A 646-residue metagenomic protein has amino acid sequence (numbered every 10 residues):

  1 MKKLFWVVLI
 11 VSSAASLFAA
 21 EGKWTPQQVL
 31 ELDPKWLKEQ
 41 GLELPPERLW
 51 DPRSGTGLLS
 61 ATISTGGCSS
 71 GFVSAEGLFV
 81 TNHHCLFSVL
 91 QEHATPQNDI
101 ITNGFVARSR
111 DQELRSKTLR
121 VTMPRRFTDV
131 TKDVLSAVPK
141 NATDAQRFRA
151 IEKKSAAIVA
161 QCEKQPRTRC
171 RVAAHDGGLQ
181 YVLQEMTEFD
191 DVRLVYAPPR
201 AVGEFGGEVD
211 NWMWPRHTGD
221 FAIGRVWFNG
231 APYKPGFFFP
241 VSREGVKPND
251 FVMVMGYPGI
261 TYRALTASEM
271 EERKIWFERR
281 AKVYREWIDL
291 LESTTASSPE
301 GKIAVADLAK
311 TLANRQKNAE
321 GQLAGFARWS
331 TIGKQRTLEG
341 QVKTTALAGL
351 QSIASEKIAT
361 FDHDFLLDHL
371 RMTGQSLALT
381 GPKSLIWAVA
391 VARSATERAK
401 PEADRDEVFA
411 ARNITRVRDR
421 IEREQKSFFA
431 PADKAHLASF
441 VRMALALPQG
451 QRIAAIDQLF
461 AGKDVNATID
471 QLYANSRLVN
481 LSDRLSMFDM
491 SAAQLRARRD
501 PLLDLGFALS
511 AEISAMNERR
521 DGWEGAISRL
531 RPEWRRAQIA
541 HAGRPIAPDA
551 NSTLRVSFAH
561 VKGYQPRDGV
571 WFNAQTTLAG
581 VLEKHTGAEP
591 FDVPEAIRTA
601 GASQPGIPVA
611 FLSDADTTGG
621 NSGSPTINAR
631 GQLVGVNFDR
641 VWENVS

Functional and structural regions predicted by a protein language model:
K2, V8-V11, A15-S646: Terminal presequence/propeptide segments associated with secretion/organelle targeting and zymogen/polyprotein
